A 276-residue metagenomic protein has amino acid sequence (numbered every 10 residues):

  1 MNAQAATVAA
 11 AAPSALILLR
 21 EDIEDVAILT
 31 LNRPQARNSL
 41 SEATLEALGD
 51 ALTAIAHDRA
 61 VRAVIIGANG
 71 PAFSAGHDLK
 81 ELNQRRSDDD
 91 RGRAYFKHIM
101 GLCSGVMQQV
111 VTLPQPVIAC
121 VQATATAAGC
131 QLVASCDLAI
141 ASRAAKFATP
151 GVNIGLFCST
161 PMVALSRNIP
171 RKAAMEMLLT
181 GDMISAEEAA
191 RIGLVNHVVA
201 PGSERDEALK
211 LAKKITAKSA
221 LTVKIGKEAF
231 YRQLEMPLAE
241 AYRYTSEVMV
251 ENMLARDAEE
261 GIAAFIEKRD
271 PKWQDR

Functional and structural regions predicted by a protein language model:
M1-N69, G105-Q108: Conserved CoA-thioester-binding segment of acyl-CoA-metabolizing enzymes
N2-N32, A36, M183-T216, K224-Q233 (+1 more regions): Amphipathic alpha-helical segments at domain termini/boundaries
L29, R33, A47-L48, I66 (+6 more regions): Terminal peptide-recognition signature
T44-A47, I99-L102, E204, T245: Hydrophobic alpha-helical membrane-association signature
A68-V106, P237: Glycine- (often His-adjacent) and acidic-residue-rich active-site loop that binds/positions the CoA thioester
Q108-V223, L254-A255, E260-A263, R269: Crotonase-fold acyl-CoA enzyme core
M177-L178, A229-R232, E247-M253: Helix-loop "lid/cap" segments that line or gate small-molecule binding pockets
